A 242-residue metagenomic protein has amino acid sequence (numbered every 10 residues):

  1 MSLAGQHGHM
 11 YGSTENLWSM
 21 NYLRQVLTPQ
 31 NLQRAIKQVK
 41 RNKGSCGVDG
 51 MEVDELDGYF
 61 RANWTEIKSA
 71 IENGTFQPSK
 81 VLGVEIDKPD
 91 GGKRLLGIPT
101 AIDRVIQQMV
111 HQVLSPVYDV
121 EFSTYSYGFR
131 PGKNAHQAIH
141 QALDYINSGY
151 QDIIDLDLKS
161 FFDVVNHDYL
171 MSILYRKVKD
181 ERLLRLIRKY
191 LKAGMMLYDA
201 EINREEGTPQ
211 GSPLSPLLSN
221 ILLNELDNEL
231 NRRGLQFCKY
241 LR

Functional and structural regions predicted by a protein language model:
M1-Q33: Charged, compositionally biased N-terminal leader segments and the immediate start of the first structured element
W18, Q38, Y169-I173: A general alpha-helix detector
L32-K37, R41: Gly/serine-rich nucleotide phosphate-binding loop at the start of the catalytic core of nucleotide/ADP-ribose-handling
K40, G44-E52: Short, charged alpha-helical motifs in flexible N/C-terminal segments and linkers
G58-Y59, E66-S69: Intein modules and their embedded homing endonuclease domains
A70-E85, P89, T124-Y125, F129-K133 (+1 more regions): Conserved polymerase palm-domain catalytic core
L95-T100: Conserved phosphate-binding loops in nucleotide/dinucleotide-binding enzymes
Q107-Y125: Electropositive, glycine- and tryptophan-enriched low-complexity nucleic-acid-binding patches
